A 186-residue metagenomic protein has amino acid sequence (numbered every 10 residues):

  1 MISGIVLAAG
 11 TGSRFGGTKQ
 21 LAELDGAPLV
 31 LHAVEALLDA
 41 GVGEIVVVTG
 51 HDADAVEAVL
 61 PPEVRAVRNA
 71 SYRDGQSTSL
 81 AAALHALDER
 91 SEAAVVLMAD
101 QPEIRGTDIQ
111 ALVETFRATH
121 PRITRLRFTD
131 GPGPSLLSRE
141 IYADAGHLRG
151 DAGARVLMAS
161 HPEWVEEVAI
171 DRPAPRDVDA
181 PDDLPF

Functional and structural regions predicted by a protein language model:
M1, A143, H147-F186: Conserved alpha/beta core of the MobA/IspD/sugar-nucleotide pyrophosphorylase nucleotidyltransferase superfamily
M1-G131, L136, E163-A169: Nucleotide and nucleotide-moiety/phosphate-recognizing core
G12, A22, Y142-A143, P185: Nucleotide phosphate-binding site architecture
D130-L148: Catalytic subdomain that performs nucleotidyl-dependent activation
